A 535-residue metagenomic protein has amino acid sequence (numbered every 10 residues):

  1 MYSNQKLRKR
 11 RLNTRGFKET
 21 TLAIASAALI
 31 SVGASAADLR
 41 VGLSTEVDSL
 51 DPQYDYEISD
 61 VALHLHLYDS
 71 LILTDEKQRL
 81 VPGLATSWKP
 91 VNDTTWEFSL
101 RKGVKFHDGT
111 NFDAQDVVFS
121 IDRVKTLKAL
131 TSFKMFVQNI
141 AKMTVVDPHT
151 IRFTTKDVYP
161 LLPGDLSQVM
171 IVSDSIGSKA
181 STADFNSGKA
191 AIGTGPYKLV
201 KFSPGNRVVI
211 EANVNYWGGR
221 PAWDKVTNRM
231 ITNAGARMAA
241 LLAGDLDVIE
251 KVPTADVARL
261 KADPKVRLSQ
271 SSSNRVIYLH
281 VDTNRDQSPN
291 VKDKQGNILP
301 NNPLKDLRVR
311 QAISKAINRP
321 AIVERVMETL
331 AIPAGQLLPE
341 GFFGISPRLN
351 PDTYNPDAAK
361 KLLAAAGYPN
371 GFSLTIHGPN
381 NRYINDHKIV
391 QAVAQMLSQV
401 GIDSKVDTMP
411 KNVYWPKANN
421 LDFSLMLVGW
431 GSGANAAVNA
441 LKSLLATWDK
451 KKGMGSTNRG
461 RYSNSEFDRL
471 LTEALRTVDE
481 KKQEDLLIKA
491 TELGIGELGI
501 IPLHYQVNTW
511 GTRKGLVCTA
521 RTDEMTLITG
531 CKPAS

Functional and structural regions predicted by a protein language model:
N4-L22: Bacterial N-terminal signal peptides that target proteins for export
T20-S31: Bacterial N-terminal signal peptides
V32-A36: Sec/Tat signal peptide C-region and signal peptidase I cleavage site
G42-N92, D122, A190-T194: N-terminal lobe/hinge region of extracytoplasmic solute-binding protein
L73-E76, K89, R101-S132, K142-T144 (+5 more regions): Extracytoplasmic/periplasmic ligand-capture domains
K89, F133-G177: Surface-exposed binding/hinge segments that line and control ligand-binding clefts or catalytic entry sites
T95, S99-K102, I121, H149-Y159 (+1 more regions): Short, hydrophobic/aromatic-enriched beta-strand segments in well-ordered soluble domains
W510-S535: Long beta-strand-rich cores associated with HINT superfamily self-processing modules
